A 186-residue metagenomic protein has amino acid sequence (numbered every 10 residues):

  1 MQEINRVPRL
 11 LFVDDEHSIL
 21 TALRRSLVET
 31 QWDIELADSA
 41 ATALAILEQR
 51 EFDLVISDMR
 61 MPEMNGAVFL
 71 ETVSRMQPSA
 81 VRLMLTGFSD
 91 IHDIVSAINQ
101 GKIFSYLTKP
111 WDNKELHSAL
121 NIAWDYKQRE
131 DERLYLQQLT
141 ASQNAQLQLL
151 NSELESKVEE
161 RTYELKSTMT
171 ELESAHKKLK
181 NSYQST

Functional and structural regions predicted by a protein language model:
P8, D38-S39, N65-V68: Acidic catalytic/metal-coordinating carboxylates
P8, H17-L36: Two-component/phosphorelay signaling modules centered on CheY-like receiver
D14, D58, T86: Active-site residues of response regulator receiver
L36-L54: Acidic, metal-coordinating helix/loop segments flanking the phosphotransfer/catalytic sites of two-component signaling
A45, A67-V81, S96-N99: Short amphipathic alpha-helix used as the core "switch/output" element in two-component signaling
M61: Receiver (REC) domain active-site loop signature in two-component systems and cognate sites in sensor histidine kinases
H92, W111-L120, W124: C-terminal output helix
Q128-D131, Y135-S185: Amphipathic alpha-helical coiled-coil "transmission" helices that mediate dimerization and conformational coupling
